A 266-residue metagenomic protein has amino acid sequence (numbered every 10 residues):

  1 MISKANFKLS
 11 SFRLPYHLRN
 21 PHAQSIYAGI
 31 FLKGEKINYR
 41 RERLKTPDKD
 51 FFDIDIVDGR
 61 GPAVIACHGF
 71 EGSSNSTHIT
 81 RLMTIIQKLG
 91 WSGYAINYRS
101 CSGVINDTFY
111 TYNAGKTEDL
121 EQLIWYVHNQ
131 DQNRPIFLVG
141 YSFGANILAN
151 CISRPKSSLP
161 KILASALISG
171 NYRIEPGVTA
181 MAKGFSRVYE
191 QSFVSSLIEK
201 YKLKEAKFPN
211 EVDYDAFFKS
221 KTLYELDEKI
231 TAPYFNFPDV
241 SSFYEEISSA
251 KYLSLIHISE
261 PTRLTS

Functional and structural regions predicted by a protein language model:
I2, D131-N133, F137-F235: Alpha/beta-hydrolase-fold enzymes
A23-D58: N-terminal cap/lid segment of alpha/beta-hydrolase-fold proteins
D58-G103: Short, surface-exposed "cap/lid" segments of acyl-processing enzymes
C67-F70, S142, R263: Glycine-rich His-Gly loop
T80-T84, E121, W125, A149-S153: Short, hydrophobic alpha-helix immediately C-terminal to the catalytic nucleophile
R99-F137: Catalytic nucleophile-loop/oxyanion-hole region of alpha/beta-hydrolase and closely related hydrolase-like folds
K229-Y252: Active-site nucleophile elbow and catalytic-triad environment of alpha/beta-hydrolase enzymes
I256-S266: Single conserved hydrophobic/aromatic residue that forms the stacking wall/gate of nucleotide- or nucleobase-binding
